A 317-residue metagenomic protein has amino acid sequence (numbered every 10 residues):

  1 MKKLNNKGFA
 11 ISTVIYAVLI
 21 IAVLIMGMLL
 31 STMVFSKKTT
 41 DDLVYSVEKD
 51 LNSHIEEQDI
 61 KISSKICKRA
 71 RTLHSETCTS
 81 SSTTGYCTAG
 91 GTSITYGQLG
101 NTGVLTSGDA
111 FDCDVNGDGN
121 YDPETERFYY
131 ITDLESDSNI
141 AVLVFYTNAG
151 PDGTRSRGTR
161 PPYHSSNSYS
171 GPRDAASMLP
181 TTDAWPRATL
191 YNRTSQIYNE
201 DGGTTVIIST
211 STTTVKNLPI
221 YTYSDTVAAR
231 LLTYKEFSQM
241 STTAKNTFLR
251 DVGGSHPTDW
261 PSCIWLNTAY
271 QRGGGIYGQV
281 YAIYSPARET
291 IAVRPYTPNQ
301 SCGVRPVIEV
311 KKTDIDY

Functional and structural regions predicted by a protein language model:
M1-F9: N-terminal leader/signal peptides at the extreme start of proteins
F9-S31: N-terminal single-pass transmembrane signal-anchor helix
S31-L51: Aliphatic-rich helix starts adjacent to a transmembrane/signal segment
L43-Y45, I60, L73: Hydrophobic/aromatic hotspots within intrinsically disordered, low-complexity regions
V47-K65: N-terminal low-complexity, intrinsically disordered "leader/linker" segments enriched in small/polar and basic residues
S63-Y317: Collagenous Gly-X-Y triple-helix signature in extracellular proteins
